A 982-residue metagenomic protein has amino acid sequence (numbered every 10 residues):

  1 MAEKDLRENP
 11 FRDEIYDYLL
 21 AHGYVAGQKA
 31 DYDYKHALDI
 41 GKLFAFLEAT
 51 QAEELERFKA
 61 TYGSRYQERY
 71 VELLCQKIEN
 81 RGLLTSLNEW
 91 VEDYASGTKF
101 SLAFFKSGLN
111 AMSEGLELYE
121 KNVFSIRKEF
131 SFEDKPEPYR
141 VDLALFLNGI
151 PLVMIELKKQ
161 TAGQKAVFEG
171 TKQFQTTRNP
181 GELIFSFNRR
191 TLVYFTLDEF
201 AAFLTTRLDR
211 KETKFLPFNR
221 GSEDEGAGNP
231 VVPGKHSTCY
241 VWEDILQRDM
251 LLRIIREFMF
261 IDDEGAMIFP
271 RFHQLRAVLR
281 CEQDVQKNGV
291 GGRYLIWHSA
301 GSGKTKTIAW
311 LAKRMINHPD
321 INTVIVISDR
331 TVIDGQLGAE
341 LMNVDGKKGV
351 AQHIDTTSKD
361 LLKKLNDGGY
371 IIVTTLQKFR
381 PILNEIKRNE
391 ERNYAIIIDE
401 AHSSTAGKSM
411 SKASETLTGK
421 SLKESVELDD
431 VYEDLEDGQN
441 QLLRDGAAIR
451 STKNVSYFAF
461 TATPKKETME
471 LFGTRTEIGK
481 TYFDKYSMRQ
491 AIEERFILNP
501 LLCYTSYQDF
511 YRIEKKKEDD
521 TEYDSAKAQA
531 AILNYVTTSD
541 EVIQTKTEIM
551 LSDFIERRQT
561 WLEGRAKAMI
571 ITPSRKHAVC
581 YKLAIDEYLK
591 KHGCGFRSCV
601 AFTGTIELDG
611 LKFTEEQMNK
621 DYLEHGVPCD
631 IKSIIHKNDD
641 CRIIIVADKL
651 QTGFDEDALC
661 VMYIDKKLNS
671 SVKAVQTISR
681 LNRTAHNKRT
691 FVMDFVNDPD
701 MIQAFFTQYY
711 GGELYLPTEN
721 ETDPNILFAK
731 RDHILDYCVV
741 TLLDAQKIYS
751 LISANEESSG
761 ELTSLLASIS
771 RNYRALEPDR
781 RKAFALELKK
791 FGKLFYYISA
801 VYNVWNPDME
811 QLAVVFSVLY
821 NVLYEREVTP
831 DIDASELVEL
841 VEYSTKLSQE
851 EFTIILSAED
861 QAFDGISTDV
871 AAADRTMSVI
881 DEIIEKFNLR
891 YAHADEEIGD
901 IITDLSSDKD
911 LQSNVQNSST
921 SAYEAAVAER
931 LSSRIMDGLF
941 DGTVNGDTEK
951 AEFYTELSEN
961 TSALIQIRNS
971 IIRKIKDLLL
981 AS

Functional and structural regions predicted by a protein language model:
A2-T323, V332, Q336-K348, Q377 (+2 more regions): ATP-dependent helicase/translocase motor core
D17, A21, D39, A45-Q51 (+9 more regions): Catalytic cores and motor modules of nucleic-acid processing enzymes
V232-T238, E467-R565, K582, D586: Interdomain helical connector at the RecA1-RecA2 junction of SF1/SF2 helicase-like NTPases
M342-E385: Inter-Walker segment of RecA-like/P-loop motor cores
G369-E415, L422, L435-A447, H625-S633 (+1 more regions): Conserved RecA-like ASCE ATPase "motif II neighborhood" in helicase/translocase motors
A406-P500: Post-DEXD/H (motif II) to motif III coupling segment of the RecA-like Helicase ATP-binding lobe
L533-V646: Conserved C-terminal RecA-like helicase domain
R680-Q708: Conserved segment of the helicase C-terminal RecA-like domain
